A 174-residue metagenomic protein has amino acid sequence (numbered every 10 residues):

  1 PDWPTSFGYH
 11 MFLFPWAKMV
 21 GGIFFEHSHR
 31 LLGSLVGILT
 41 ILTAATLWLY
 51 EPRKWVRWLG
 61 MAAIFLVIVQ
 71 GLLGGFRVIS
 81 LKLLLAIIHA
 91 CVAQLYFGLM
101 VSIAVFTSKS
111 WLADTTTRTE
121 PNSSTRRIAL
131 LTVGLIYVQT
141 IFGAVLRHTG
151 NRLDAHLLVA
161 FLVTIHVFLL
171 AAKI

Functional and structural regions predicted by a protein language model:
P1, I68-C91, V145-L157: Interfacial helix-loop-helix junctions of multi-pass membrane proteins
P1-H27: Extracytosolic (periplasmic/ER-lumenal) interhelical loops and adjacent juxtamembrane/interface segments of multi-pass
I23-I41, L84-F97, N151-F168: Membrane-interface loop-to-helix entry segments
V36-W58: Transmembrane-helix motifs of polytopic, lipid-linked glycan transferases
T46, V101-S108, I165-I174: Alpha-helical transmembrane segments in multipass membrane proteins, preferentially the mid-helix core
R53-I64, S124-T132: Membrane-interfacial loop-to-transmembrane alpha-helix junctions, especially the N-terminal start
K109-R126: Membrane-interfacial, low-structure loops and terminal tails that flank and connect transmembrane helices in multi-pass
A113-D114, R118, L131-L162, H166: Generic multipass alpha-helical transmembrane bundles of integral membrane proteins
